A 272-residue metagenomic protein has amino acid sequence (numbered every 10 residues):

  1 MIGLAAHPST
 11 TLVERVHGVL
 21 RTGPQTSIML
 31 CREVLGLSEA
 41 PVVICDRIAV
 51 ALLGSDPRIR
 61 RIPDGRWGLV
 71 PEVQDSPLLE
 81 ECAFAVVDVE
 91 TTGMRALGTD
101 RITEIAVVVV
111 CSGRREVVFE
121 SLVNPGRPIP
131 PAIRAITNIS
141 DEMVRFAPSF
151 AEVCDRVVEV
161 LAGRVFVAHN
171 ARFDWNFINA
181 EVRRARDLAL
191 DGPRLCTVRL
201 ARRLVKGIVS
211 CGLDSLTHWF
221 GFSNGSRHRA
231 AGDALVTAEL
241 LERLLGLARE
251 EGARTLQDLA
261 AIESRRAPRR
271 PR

Functional and structural regions predicted by a protein language model:
G3-L4, P8-L12, G23, S38-E39 (+5 more regions): Acidic two-metal-ion nuclease catalytic site recognized across multiple nuclease folds, prominently DnaQ/RNase D-T
A5, L35-V50: Short, positively charged loop/turn segments that connect secondary-structure elements
R15-G23, E33: Short amphipathic alpha-helical elements of helix-turn-helix/winged-helix folds
M29-L35: A short acidic, leucine-rich amphipathic alpha-helix
V70-Q74, E80-N179, R183-R184, L188-D191 (+1 more regions): Conserved non-catalytic scaffold segment of RNase H-like nuclease domains
T91-G93, R199, V236: Short, glycine/acidic-enriched loop or turn micro-motifs at the edges of active sites
A189-A201: Conserved beta-strand -> loop -> alpha-helix junction used to position metal-binding or nucleic-acid-contacting
R229-E242: Acidic, divalent-metal-coordinating active-site segment for phosphoryl/phosphodiester hydrolysis, typified by short
